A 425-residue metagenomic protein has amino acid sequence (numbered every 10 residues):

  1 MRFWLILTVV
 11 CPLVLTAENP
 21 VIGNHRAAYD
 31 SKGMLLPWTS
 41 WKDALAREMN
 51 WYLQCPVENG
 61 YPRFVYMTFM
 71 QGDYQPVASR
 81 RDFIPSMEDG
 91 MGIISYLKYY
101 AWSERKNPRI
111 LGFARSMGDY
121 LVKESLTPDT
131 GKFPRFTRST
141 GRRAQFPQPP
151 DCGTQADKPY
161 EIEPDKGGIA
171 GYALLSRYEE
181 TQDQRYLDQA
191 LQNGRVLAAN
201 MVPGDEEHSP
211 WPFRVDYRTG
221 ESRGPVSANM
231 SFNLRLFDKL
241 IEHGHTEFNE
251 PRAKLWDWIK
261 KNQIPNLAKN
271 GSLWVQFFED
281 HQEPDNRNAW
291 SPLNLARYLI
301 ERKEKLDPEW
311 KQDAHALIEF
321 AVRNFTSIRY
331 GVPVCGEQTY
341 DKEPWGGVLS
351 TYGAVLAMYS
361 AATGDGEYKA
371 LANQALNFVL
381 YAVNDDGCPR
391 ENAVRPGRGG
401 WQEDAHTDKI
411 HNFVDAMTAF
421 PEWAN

Functional and structural regions predicted by a protein language model:
W4-V14: Bacterial N-terminal signal peptides
V10, E58, S327, G331 (+4 more regions): CBM-like carbohydrate-recognition segments
E18-E88, R109-T154, R185, Q192 (+9 more regions): Low-complexity, Ser/Thr/Pro/Gly-enriched N-terminal "stalk/linker" regions
N19-D30, M34-W41, Q71-G90, Y99 (+6 more regions): Solvent-exposed loop and edge beta-strand segments that line ligand/cofactor-binding and catalytic clefts
S95, M117, A170-E180, N193 (+6 more regions): Core register positions within helices of long alpha-helical scaffolds
W102-K106, E124, E180, N200 (+6 more regions): Alpha-solenoid helical repeat scaffolds
P164, G168, L175-E179, D183-N266: Solenoidal tandem-repeat scaffolds enriched in leucines and small polar residues
N249-R252, W310-A314: Alpha-helical repeat scaffolds
